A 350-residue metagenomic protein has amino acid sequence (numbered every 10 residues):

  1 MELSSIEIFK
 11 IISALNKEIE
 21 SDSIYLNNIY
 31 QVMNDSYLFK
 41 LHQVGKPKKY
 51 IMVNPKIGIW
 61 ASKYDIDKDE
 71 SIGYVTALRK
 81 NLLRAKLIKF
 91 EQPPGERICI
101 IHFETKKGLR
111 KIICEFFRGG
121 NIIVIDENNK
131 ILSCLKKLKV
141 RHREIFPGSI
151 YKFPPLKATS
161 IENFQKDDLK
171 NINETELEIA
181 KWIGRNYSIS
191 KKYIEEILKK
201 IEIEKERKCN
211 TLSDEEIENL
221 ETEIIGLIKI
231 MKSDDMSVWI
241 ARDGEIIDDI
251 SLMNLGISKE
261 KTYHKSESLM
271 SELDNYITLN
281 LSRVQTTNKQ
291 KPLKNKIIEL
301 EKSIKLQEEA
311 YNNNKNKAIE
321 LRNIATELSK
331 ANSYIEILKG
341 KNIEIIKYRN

Functional and structural regions predicted by a protein language model:
M1-N350: Extended, highly charged segments
